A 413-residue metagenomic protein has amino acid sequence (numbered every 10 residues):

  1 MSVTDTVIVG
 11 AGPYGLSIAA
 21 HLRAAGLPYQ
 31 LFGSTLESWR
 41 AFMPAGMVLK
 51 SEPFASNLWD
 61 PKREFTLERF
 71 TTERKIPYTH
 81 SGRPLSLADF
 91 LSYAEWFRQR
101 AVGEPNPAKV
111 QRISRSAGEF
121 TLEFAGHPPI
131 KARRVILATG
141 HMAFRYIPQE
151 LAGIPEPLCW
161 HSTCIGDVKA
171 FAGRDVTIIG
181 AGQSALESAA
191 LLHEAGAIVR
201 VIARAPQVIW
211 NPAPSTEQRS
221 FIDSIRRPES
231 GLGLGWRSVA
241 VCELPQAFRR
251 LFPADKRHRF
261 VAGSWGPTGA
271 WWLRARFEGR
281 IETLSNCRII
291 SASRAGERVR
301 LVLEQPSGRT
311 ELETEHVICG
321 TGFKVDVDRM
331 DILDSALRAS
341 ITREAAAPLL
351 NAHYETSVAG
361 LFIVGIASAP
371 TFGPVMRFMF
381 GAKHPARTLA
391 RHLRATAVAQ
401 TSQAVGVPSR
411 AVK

Functional and structural regions predicted by a protein language model:
M1-T35, T79-Q183, E187-K413: Flavin (primarily FAD) cofactor-binding/catalytic cores of flavoenzymes
W39: Charged, glycine-enriched surface loops/patches that mediate electrostatic binding to polyanionic ligands
M43-I76, E229-R250: Flavin (FAD/FMN) cofactor-binding and adjacent substrate-gating region of FAD-dependent oxidoreductase domains
